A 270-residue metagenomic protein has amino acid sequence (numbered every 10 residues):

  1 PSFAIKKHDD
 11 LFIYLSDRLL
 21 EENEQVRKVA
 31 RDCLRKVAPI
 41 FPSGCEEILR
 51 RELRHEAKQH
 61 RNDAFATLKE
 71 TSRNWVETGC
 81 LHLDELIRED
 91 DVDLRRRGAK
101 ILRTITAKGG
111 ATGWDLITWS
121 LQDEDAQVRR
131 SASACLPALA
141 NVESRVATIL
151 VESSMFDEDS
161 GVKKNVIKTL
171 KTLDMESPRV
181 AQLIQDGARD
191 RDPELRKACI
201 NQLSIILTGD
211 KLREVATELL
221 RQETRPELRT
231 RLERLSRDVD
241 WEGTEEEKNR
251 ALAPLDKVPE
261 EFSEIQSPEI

Functional and structural regions predicted by a protein language model:
P1-K6, D17, K28-I40, N62-N74 (+8 more regions): Structural detector for internal amphipathic alpha-helices that build alpha-solenoid repeat scaffolds
I5-K6, L20, H60, R88 (+4 more regions): Intrinsic disorder/low-complexity signature
K6-R18, I40-E52, N74-L86, K108-S120 (+4 more regions): Amphipathic alpha-helical scaffolding segments comprising HEAT/armadillo-like alpha-solenoid repeats
E22-N23, E56-A57, D90-D91, E124-D125 (+3 more regions): Short inter-helical turns and helix N-cap capping residues of alpha-solenoid HEAT/ARM repeat scaffolds
N23, V29, A57, D125 (+7 more regions): Intrinsic disorder/low-complexity segments enriched in polar/small residues
P193-I200, R213: Short amphipathic alpha-helical surface patches that serve as generic macromolecular interface elements
T217-I270: Eukaryotic acidic, Ser/Thr-rich intrinsically disordered low-complexity regions
